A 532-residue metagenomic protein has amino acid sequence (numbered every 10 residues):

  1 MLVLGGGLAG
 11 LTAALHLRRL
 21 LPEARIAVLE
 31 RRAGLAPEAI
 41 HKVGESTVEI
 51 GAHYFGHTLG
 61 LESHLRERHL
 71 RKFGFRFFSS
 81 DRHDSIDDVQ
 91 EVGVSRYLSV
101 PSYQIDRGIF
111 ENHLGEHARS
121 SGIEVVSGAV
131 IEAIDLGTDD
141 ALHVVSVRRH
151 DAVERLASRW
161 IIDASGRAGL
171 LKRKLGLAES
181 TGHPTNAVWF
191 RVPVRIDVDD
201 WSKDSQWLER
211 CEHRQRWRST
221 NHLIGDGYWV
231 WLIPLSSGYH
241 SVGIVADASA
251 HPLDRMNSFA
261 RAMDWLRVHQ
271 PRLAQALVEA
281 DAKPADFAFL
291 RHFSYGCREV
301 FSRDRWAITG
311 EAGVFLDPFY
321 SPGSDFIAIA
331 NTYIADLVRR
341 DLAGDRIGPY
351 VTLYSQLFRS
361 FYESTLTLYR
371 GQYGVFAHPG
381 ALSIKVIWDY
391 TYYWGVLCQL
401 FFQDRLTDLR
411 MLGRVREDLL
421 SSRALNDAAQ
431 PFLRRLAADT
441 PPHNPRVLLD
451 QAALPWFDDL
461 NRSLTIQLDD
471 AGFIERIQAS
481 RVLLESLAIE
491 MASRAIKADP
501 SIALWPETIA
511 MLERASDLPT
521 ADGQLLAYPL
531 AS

Functional and structural regions predicted by a protein language model:
M1-A9, A27: Beta1/beta-strand and adjacent pyrophosphate-binding region of the FAD-binding site in flavoprotein oxidoreductases
A9, A13, G34: Conserved Rossmann-like nucleotide-cofactor binding loop
H16, A36, H117-L273, N331: Predominantly flavin-linked oxidoreductase catalytic cores and closely associated redox partners
R18-V43: Glycine-rich FAD pyrophosphate-binding loop
A36-D84: N-terminal FAD cofactor-binding segment of flavoenzymes
I50, S95-E116, P252-N257: Short beta-strand to alpha-helix junction loop
D226-V230, P234-S236, A250-L337, D341-Y373: FAD/FMN-dependent oxidoreductases across multiple families
V338-S532: C-terminal helical "tail/cap" subdomain of flavin- and related membrane-associated enzymes
